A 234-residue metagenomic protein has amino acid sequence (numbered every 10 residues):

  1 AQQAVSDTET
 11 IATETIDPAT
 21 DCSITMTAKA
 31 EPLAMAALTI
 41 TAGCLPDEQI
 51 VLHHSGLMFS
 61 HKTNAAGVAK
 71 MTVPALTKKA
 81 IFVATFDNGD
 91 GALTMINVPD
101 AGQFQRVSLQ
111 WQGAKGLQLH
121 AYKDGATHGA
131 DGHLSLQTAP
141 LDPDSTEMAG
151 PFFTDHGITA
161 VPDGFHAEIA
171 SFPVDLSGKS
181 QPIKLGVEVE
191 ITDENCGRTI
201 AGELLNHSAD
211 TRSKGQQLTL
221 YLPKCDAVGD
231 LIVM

Functional and structural regions predicted by a protein language model:
A1-P32, V83-M234: Feature of secretome-associated and extracellular-like proteins
P32, C44-P46, A65: Short loop/turn positions at the edges of beta-strands in beta-sheet-rich folds
A34-L38: Structural beta-strand segments of beta-rich domains
I40, T63-V73: Glycine-centered loop-to-beta-strand initiation motif
A42-E48, L76: Short proline/glycine-enriched turn/loop motifs at strand-loop junctions of beta-rich domains
L52-S60: Short amphipathic beta-strand segments in non-cytosolic proteins
H61, M71, L93-I96: Generic detection of short hydrophobic beta-strand segments and adjacent strand-loop junctions
K78-F82: Exposed beta-strand face motif in extracellular beta-rich ectodomains
